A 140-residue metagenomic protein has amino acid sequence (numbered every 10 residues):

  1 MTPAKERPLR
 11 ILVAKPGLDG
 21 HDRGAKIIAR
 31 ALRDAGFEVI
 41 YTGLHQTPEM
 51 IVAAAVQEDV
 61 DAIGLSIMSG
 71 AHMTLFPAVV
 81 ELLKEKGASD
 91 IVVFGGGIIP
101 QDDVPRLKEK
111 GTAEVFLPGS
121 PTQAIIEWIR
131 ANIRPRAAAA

Functional and structural regions predicted by a protein language model:
P3-K5: C-terminal intrinsically disordered, low-complexity extensions immediately downstream of enzyme catalytic cores
L9: Nucleotide donor/acceptor-binding cores
L12-A14: Short hydrophobic segments within beta-strands
G17: A glycine- and charged-residue-rich anion-binding loop/surface
A25-R130, R134-P135: Cofactor-cradling patches in redox/metallo enzymes
A138-A140: Extended, intrinsically disordered, low-complexity segments
